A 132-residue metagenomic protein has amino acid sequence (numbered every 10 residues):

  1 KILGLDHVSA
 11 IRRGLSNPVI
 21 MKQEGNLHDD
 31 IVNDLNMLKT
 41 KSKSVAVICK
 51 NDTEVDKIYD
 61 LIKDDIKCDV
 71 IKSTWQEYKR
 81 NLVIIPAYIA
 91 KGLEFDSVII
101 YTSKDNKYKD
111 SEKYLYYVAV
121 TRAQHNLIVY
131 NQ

Functional and structural regions predicted by a protein language model:
K1-Q23: Conserved coupling/interface region of RecA-like P-loop/ASCE motor cores
I2, I31, L115-Y116: Structural preference for long, well-ordered alpha-helical segments in enzyme cores
D6-G14, N36-Q132: Core RecA-like ATPase module of SF1/SF2 helicases and allied nucleic-acid translocases
I20-K43: Conserved interdomain hinge at the start of the Helicase C-terminal
